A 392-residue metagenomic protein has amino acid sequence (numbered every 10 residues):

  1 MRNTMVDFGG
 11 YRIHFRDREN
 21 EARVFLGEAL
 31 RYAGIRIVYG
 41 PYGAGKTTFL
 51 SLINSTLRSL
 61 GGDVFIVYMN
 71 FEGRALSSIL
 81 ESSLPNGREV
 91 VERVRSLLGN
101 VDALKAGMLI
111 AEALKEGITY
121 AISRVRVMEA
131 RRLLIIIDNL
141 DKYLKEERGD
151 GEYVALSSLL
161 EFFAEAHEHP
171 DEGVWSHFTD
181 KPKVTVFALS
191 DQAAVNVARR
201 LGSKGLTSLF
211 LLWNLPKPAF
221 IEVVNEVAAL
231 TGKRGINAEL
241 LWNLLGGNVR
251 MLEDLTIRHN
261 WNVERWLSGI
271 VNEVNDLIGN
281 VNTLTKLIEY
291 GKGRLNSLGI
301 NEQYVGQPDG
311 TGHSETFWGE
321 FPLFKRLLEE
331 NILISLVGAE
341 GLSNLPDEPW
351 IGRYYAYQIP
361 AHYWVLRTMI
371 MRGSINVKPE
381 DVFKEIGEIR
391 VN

Functional and structural regions predicted by a protein language model:
M1-T4, Y11, G40, V274-N392: C-terminal leucine-rich, beta-strand-based interaction scaffolds used for sensing/assembly
I13-F25: N-terminal pre-P-loop "Q-motif" helix
R18, T47, N248: Short, conserved phosphate/pyrophosphate- and ester-handling motifs at nucleotide-, phospho-/glycolipid
G27, Y32-D150: P-loop NTPase nucleotide-binding core
E72-L76, K142, D191-V195, P216-F220 (+1 more regions): Conserved nucleotide-binding/hydrolysis micro-motifs of P-loop NTPases
I110-L206, P322: Conserved Walker B catalytic segment
L206-I257: Conserved small helical "lid"/interfacial subdomain of P-loop NTPases
H259-N282: Conserved C-terminal helix/linker of AAA+ ATPases
